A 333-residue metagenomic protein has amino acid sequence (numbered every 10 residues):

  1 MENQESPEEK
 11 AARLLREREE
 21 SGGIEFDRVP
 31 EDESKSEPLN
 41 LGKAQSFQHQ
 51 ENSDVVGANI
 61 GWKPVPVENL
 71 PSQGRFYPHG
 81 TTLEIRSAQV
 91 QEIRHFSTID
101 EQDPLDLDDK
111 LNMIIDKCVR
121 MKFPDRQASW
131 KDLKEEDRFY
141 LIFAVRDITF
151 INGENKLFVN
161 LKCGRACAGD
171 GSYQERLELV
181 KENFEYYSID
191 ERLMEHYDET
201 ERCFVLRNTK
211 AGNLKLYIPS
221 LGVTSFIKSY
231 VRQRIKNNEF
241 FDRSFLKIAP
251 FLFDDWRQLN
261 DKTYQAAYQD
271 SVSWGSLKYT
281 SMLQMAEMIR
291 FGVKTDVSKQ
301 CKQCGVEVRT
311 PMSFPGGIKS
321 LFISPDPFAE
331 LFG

Functional and structural regions predicted by a protein language model:
E2-G333: Short, surface-exposed, charged amphipathic helix/loop patches that serve as local interaction elements
